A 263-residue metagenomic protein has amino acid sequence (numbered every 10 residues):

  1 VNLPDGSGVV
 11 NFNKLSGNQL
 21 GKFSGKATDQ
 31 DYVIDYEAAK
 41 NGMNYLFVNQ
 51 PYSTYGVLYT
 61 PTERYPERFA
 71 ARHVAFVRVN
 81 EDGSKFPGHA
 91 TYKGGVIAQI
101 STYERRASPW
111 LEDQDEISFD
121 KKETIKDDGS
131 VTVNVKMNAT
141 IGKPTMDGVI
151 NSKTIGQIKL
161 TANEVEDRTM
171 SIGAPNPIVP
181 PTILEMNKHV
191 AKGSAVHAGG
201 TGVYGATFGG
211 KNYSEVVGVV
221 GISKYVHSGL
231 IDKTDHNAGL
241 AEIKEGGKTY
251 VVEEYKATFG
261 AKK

Functional and structural regions predicted by a protein language model:
V1-K263: Mature soluble binding/inhibitory domains
